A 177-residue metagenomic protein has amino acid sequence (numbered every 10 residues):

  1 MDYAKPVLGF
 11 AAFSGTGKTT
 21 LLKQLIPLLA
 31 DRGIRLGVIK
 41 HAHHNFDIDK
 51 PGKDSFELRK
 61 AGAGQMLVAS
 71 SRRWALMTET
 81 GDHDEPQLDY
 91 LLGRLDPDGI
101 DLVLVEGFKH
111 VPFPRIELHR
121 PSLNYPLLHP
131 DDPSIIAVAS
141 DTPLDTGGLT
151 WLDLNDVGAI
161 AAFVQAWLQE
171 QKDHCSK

Functional and structural regions predicted by a protein language model:
M1-H44, E170: Walker A (P-loop) phosphate-binding motif
L8, G37-I39, G64-L67, I116 (+2 more regions): Hydrophobic/aromatic beta-strand patches that form the interior of the parallel beta-sheet core in alpha/beta enzyme
I26-P86: N-terminal phosphate/diphosphate-binding loop that engages ATP/GTP or pyrophosphate donors across diverse enzyme folds
H43-N45, R73, K109-V111, L123 (+1 more regions): Conserved nucleotide-binding/hydrolysis micro-motifs of P-loop NTPases
E79-H110: Phosphate-binding/switch loop-helix module in NTP-utilizing enzymes
V103-V105, R115-H119, S134-D141: Short, hydrophobic beta-strand segments that form beta-sheet elements in well-ordered domains
K109-D131: Conserved C-terminal guanine-recognition region of P-loop GTPase G domains, centered on the G4
H110, D131-K177: Conserved NTP phosphate-binding and transfer environment spanning the P-loop NTPase/kinase superfamily
